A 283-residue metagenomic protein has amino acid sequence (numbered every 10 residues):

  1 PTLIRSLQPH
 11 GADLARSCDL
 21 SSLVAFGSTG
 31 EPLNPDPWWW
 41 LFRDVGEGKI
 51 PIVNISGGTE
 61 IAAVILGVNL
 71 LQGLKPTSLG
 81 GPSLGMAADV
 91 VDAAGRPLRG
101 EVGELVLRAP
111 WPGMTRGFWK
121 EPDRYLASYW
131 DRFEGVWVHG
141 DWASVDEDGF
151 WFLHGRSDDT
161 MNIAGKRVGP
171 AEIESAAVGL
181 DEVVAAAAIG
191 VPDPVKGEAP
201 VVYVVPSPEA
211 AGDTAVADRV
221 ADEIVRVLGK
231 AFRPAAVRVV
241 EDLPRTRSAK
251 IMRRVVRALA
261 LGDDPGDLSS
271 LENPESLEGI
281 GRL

Functional and structural regions predicted by a protein language model:
P1-D13, S21-G27, V53: AMP-binding/adenylate-forming
P9-H10, E121, A164: Residue-level signal for well-ordered alpha-helical positions
L14-S17, V68-G73, V204-V205: Short, hinge-like loop/turn segments at secondary-structure boundaries
S22, R124, E182-A185, A236 (+2 more regions): Glycine-centered tight turns that cap/initiate beta-strands
V24-F26, P32-F150, S157-T160, I173: Conserved AMP-binding/adenylate-forming
A25-S28, A188, R238-V239, N273: Hydrophobic/anchoring residues in structured secondary elements
I52, A88, A186-A188, P234-V239: Generic structural signal for residues in well-ordered beta-strands
W111, R116-G117, A127, G135 (+5 more regions): AMP-binding/adenylate-forming catalytic core of the ANL superfamily
